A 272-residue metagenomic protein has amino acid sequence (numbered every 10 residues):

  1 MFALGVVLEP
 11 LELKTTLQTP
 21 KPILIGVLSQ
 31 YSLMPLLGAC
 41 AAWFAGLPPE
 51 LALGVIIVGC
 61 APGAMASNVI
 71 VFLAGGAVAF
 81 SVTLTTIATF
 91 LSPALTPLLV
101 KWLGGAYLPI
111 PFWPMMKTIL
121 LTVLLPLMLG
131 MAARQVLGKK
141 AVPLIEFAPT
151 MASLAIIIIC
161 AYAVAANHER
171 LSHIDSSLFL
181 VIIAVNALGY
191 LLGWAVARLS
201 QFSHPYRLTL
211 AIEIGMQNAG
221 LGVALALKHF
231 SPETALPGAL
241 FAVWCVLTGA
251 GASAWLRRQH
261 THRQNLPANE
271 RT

Functional and structural regions predicted by a protein language model:
M1-T272: Alpha-helical transmembrane segments of multi-pass small-molecule/ion transporters
